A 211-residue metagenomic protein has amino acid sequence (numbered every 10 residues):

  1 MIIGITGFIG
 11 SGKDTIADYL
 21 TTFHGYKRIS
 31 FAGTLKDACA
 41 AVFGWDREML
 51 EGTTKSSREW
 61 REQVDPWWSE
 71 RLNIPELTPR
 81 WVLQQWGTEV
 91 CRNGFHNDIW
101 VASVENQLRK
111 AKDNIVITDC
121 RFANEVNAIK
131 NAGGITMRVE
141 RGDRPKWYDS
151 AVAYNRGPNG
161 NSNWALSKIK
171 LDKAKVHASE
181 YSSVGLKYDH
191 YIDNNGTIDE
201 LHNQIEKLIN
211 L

Functional and structural regions predicted by a protein language model:
M1-I3: Extreme N-terminal starter segment of soluble prokaryotic enzymes
I5, I117: Hydrophobic anchor at the beta1->P-loop junction of P-loop NTPases
T6-I9, S103, N127-N131, V139-L211: Small-molecule kinase domains that catalyze NTP-dependent phosphoryl transfer to phosphate-bearing small molecules
D14: Walker A/P-loop
T22-I29: Post-Walker A helix-loop "phosphate-sensing" segment adjacent to the P-loop in P-loop NTPases
R28, I115, T136, Y191-I192: Short, well-ordered beta-strand core segments
G33-D113: ATP-dependent small-molecule kinase phosphotransfer cores that center on conserved nucleotide phosphate-binding segments
D119-F122: Short, well-ordered beta-to-alpha junction loops that form the rim of enzyme active sites and present histidine/acidic
